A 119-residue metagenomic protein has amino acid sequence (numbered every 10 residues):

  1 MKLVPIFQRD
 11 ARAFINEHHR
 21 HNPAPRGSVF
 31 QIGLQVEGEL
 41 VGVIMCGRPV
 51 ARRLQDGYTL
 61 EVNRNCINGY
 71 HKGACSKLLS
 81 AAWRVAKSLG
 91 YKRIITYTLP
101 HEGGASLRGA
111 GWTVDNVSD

Functional and structural regions predicted by a protein language model:
M1-R26: Short amphipathic alpha-helix that is part of the acyltransferase structural core
P5, V29, V36, G47-D119: Acyl-donor binding region in acyl/amide transferases
I15, S28-I44: Conserved beta-hairpin
H19, C46-G47: Short phosphate/oxyanion-binding micro-motifs
